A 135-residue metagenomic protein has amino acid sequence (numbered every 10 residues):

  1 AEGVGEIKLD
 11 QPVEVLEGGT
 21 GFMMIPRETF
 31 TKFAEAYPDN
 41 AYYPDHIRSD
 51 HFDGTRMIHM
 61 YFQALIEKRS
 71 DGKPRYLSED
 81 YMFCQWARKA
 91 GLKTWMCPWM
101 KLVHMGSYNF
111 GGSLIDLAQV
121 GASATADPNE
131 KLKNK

Functional and structural regions predicted by a protein language model:
A1-L65: Conserved catalytic core of nucleotide-sugar-dependent glycosyltransferases
A36-K135: C-terminal catalytic/acceptor-binding lobe
